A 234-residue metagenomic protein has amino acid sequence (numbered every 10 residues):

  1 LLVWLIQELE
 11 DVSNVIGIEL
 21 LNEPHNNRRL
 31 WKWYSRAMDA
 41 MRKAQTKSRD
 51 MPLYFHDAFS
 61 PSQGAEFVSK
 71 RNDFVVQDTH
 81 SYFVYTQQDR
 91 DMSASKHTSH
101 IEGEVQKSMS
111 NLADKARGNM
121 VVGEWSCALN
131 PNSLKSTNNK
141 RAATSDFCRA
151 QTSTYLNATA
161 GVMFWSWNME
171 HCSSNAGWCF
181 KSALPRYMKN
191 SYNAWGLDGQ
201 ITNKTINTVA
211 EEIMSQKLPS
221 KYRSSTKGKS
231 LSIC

Functional and structural regions predicted by a protein language model:
L1-W4: Active-site beta->alpha N-cap acidic-glycine motif
Q7-E10, N14-L156: Extracellular glycoside hydrolase catalytic/binding regions
T137-N139, A143-C234: Aromatic-rich peripheral "rim/lid" segments of glycoside hydrolase catalytic domains that contact and position glycan
